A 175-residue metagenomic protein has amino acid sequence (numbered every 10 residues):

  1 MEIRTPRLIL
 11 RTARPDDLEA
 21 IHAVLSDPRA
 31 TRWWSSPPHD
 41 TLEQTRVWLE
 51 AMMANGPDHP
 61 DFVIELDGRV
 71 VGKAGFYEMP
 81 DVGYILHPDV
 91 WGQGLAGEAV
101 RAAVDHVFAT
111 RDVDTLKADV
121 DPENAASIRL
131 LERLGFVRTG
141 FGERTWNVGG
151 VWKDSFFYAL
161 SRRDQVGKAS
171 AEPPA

Functional and structural regions predicted by a protein language model:
M1-R32, D61-A175: Acyl-donor (CoA/ACP) binding surface of acyl/acetyltransferases
A20, P37-P38, M52, A125: Hydrophobic alpha-helical elements and their junctions with loops/disorder across both membrane and soluble proteins
R29-A51: Conserved GNAT-fold acetyl-CoA-binding loop/helix
L42-E43, D58, W152: Non-catalytic, surface-exposed connector residues within folded enzymatic/regulatory domains
T45-V47, M53, K153, E172: A generic membrane alpha-helix/interface feature
A51-M52, H106: A generic secondary-structure signal
M52-P57, F136: Short loop/turn motifs at secondary-structure junctions and domain boundaries
